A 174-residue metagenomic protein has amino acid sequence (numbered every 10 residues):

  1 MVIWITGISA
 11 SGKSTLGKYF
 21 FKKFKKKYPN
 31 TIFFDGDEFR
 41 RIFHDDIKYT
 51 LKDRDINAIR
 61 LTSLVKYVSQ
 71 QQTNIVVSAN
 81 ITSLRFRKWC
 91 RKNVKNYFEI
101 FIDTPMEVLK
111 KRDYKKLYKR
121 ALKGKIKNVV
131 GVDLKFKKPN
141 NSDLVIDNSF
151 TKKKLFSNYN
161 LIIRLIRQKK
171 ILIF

Functional and structural regions predicted by a protein language model:
I5: Hydrophobic anchor at the beta1->P-loop junction of P-loop NTPases
I8: P-loop (Walker A) phosphate-binding loop of NTP-binding proteins
S11: ATP-binding Walker
S14: Walker A/P-loop
G17-S63: Conserved substrate/cofactor phosphate-moiety recognition/catalytic segment in nucleotide-dependent phosphotransferases
K52-F98, K119-R120, N128-G131: Glycine-rich phosphate-binding loop used to anchor ATP phosphates in small-molecule kinases, encompassing both
S78, N93-R112, I146: Conserved phosphate-donor/acceptor-positioning beta-strand/loop module used by diverse small-molecule
K111-N160, L165-F174: Small-molecule kinase domains that catalyze NTP-dependent phosphoryl transfer to phosphate-bearing small molecules
